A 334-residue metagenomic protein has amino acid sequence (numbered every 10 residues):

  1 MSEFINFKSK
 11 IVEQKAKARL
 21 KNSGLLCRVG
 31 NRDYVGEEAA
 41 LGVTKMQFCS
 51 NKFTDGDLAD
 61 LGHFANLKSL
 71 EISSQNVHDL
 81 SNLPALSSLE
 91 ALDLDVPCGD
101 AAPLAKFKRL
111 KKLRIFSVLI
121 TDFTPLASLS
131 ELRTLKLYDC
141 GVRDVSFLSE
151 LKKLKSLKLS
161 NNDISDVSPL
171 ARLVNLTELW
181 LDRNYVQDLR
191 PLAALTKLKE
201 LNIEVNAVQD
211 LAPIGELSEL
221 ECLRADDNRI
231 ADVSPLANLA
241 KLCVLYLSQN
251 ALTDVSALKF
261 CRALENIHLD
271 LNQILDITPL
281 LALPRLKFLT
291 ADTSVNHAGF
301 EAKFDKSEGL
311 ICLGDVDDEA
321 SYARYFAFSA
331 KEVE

Functional and structural regions predicted by a protein language model:
M1, K331-E334: Short intrinsically disordered terminal tails
M1-C27: Surface-exposed cap/linker segments adjacent to membranes
S2, L41-V43: Sequence-level motif detector for i,i+2 pairs with an aromatic at +2
I11, A18-L20, S321-Y325, S329: Long, compositionally biased, charged low-complexity segments
L20-L41: Extended repeat-based scaffolds of very large eukaryotic assembly and lipid-transport proteins
L26-V29, K45-D60, N66-H78, N82 (+18 more regions): Concave beta-strand-loop units of leucine-rich repeat
